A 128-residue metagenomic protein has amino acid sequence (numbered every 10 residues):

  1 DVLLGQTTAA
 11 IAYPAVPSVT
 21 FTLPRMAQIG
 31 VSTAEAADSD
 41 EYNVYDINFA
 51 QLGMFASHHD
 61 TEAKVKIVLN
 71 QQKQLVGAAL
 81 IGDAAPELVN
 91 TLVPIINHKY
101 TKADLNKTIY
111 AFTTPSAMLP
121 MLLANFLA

Functional and structural regions predicted by a protein language model:
G5-A9, F21-A128: Flexible, glycine-rich terminal cap/loop adjacent to redox cofactors in electron-transfer oxidoreductases
I11-V16: Interdomain boundary/hinge elements
